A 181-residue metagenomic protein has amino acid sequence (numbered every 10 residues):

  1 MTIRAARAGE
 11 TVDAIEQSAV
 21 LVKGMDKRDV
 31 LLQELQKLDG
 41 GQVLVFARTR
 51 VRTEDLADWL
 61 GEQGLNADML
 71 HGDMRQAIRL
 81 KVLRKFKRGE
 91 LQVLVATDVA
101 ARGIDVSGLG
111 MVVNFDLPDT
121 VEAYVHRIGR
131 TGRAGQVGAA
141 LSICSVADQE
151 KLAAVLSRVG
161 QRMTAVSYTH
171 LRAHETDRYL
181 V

Functional and structural regions predicted by a protein language model:
M1-L171, R178: Conserved helicase RecA-like core
